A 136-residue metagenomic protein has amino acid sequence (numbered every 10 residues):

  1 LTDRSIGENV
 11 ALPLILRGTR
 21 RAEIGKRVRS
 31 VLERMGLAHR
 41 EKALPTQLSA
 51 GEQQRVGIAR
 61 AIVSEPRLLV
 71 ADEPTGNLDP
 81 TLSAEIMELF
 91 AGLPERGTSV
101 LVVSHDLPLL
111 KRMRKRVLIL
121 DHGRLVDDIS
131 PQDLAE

Functional and structural regions predicted by a protein language model:
R4-L12: Short coil-to-helix segment of the ABC ATPase nucleotide-binding domain corresponding to the Q-loop/switch region
L44-L48, E52-Q54: Conserved ABC ATPase signature
I58: Hydrophobic anchor residue at the start of the ABC signature
E65: Conserved catalytic motifs of ABC-family nucleotide-binding domains
L69-D72: Catalytic Walker B motif of ABC-type/P-loop ATPase nucleotide-binding domains
P80-L82: Helix N-cap at the start of a conserved alpha-helix in ABC-type nucleotide-binding domains
